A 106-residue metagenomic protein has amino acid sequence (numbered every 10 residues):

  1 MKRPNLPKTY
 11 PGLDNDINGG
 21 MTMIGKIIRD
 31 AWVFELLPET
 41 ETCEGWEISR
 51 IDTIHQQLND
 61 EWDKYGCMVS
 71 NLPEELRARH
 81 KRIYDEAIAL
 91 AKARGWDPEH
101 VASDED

Functional and structural regions predicted by a protein language model:
M1, M21-M23, M68, I88: Detector for methionine-enriched segments
R3-P4, D106: Intrinsic-disorder/low-complexity detector
L6-T53: N-terminal acidic leader/helix
D14-D16, D30, D52, D60-D63 (+3 more regions): Acidic-enriched, low-complexity/disordered segments with a strong bias for Aspartate over Glutamate
T40-D85: Acidic, low-complexity, intrinsically disordered interaction modules
L76-D106: Amphipathic alpha-helical binding modules
